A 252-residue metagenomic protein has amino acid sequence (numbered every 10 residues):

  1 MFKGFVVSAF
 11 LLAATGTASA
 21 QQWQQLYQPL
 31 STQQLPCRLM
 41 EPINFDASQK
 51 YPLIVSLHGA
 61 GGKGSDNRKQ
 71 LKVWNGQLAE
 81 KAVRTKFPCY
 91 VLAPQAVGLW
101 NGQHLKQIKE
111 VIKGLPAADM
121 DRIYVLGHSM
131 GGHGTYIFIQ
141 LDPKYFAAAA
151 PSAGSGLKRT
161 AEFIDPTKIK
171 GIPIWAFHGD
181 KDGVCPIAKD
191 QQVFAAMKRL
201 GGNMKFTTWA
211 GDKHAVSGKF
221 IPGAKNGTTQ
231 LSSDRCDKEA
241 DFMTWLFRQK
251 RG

Functional and structural regions predicted by a protein language model:
A18-L53, C89, H133, F138 (+4 more regions): A domain-start/cap signature at the N-terminus of enzymes
I43-Q49, V97-M130, Q140-P143: Gly/Ser-rich "nucleophile elbow"/oxyanion-hole loop immediately N-terminal to the catalytic nucleophile in hydrolases
L53, L57-I108: Active-site machinery of serine-nucleophile hydrolases
A60, A96-V97, D180-G183, G211-K213: Acidic beta-to-alpha connecting loop that harbors the catalytic carboxylate
V125-G127, S152, F177: Short beta-strand immediately N-terminal to the catalytic nucleophile in serine-hydrolase-like folds
Y145-G156: A conserved short beta-strand
I169, W175-H178, D182: Short beta-strand/loop motif that positions the catalytic acidic residue of the alpha/beta-hydrolase fold
F177, A188-G252: C-terminal catalytic histidine-bearing segment of alpha/beta-hydrolase fold enzymes
